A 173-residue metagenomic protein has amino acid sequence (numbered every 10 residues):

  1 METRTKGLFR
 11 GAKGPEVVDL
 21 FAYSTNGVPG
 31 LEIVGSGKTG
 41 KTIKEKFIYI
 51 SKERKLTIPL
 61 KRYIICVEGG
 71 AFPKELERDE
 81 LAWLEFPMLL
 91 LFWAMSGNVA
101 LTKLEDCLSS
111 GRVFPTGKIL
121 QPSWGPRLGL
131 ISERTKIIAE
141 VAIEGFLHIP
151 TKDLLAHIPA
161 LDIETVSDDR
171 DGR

Functional and structural regions predicted by a protein language model:
M1-R173: Peripheral, non-AAA+ core regions of ATP-driven protein-machinery
